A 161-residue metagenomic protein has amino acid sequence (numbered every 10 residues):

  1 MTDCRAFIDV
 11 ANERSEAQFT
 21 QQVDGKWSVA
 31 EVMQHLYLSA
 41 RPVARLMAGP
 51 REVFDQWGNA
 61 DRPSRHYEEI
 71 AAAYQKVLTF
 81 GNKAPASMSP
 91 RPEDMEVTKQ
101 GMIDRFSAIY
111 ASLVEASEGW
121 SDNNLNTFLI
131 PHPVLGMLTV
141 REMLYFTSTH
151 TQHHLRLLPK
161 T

Functional and structural regions predicted by a protein language model:
M1-T161: Aromatic-glycine hotspot motif
